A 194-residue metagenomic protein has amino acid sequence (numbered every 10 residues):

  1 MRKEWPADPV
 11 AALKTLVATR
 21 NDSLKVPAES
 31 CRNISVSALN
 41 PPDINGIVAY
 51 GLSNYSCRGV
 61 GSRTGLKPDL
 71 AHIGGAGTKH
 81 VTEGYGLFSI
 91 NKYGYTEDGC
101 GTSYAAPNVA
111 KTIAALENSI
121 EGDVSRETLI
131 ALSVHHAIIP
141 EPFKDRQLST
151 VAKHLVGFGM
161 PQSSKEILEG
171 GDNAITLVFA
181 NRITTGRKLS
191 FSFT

Functional and structural regions predicted by a protein language model:
M1-A28, E97-C100, Y104-A105: Substrate-binding/access-modulating region of protease and related hydrolase catalytic domains
N21-K25, S56-G59, G99, L189-F193: Generic recognition of flexible, low-complexity loop/linker segments
E29-R32, G51, L66, L129: Residues that flank catalytic or metal-binding motifs in active/ligand-binding sites
V36: Alpha-helical segment proximal to the catalytic Tyr-Lys
L39-A106: Catalytic-core environment of secreted peptidases
L70, Y104, N108-I120: Alpha-helical metal-binding/catalytic segments enriched in His/Glu/Asp
I120-D145: An often Trp-containing, charged/polar helix-loop segment at the C-terminal end of enzyme catalytic cores
V151-T194: Secreted peptidase-domain scaffold signal
